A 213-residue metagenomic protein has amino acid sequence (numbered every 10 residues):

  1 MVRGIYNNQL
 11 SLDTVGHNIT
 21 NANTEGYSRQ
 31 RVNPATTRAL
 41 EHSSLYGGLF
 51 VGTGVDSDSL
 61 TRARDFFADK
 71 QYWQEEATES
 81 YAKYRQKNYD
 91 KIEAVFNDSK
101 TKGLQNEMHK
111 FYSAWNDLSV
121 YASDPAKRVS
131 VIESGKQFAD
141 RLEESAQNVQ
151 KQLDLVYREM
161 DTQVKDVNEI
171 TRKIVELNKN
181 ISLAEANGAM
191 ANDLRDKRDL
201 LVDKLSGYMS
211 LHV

Functional and structural regions predicted by a protein language model:
M1-V131, K136, E143-E144, N148-V149 (+3 more regions): Bacterial Type III/flagellar export signals at protein N-termini
R3, D161, K165, A189-D196: Alpha-helix capping and helix-loop boundary segments enriched in small/acidic/polar residues
Q9, I174, N178, R198-D199: Interfacial residues of coiled-coil/leucine-zipper alpha-helices
G135-I181, E185: Long, non-coiled-coil amphipathic alpha-helical linker/lever segments that couple catalytic cores to other domains
N187-A191, R195-V202, G207: Aromatic-residue-lined binding/catalytic grooves and analogous aromatic/hydrophobic interfacial grooves in multimeric
